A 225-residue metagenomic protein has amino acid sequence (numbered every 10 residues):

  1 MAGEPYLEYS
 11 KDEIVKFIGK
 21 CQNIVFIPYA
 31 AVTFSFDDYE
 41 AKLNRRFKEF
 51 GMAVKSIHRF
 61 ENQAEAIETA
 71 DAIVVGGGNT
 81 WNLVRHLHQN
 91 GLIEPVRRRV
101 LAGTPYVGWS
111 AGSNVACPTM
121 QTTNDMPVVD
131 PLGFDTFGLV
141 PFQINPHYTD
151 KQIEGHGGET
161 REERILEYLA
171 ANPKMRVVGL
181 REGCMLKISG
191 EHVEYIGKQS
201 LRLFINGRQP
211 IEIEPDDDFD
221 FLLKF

Functional and structural regions predicted by a protein language model:
M1-K20, F34-A41, T122, M126-F225: C-terminal and late-domain segments of enzyme folds
Y6-E65: ATP/NTP phosphate-donor binding region
C21, A70-D71, G103, V140: Short, well-ordered alpha-helix to beta-strand connector turns
I67-E68, V100: A short, aliphatic-rich alpha-helical micro-motif
V74-G77, V100-T119: Catalytic nucleophile loop
T80-N90, E154: Glycine/threonine-rich flexible loop motifs
N90-G103: Catalytic-core regions built around general acid/base machinery
